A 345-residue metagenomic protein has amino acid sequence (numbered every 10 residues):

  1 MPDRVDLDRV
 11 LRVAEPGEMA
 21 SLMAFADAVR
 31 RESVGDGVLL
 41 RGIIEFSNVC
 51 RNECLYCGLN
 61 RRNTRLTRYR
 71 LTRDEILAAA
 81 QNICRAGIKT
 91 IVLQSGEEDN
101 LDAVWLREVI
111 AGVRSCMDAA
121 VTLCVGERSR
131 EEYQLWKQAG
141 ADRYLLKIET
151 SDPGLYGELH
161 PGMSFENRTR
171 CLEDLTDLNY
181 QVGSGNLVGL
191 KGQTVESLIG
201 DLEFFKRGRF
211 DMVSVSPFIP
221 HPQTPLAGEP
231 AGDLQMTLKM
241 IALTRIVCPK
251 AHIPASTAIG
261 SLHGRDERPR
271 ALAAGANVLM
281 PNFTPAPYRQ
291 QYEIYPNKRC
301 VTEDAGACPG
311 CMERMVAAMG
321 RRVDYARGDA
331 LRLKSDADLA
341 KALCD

Functional and structural regions predicted by a protein language model:
M1-G17, C84, K206-D345: Auxiliary Fe-S-binding modules of radical SAM enzymes
R4-L39: An N-cap/entry alpha-helix motif that binds or orients negatively charged groups
A26, C54, L93, L146 (+4 more regions): Conserved, mostly hydrophobic/aromatic
V34-E75: Canonical Radical SAM [4Fe-4S] cluster-binding loop centered on the CxxxCxxC motif and its immediate flanking residues
I44-F46, E97-D99, V125-S129, T150-D152 (+5 more regions): Active-site-proximal loop/turn and secondary-structure-junction residues that shape catalytic pockets, frequently
R61-L77, I83-V104, V109-L172, Q181-V188 (+1 more regions): Core AdoMet radical
L101-V125, M163-G183, G228-H252, D304-A317: Alpha-helix-loop-beta-strand connector modules within alpha/beta enzyme cores
S129-W136, K191-F205, G260-A273: Catalytic cores of alpha/beta
